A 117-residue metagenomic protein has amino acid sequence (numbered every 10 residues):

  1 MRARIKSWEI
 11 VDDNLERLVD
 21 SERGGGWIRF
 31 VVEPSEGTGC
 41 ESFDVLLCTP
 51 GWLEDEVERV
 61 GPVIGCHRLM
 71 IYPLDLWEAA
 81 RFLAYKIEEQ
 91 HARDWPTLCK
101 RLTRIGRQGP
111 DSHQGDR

Functional and structural regions predicted by a protein language model:
M1-W95: Short helix/strand-capping turn motifs
E88-R117: C-terminal charged interaction modules
